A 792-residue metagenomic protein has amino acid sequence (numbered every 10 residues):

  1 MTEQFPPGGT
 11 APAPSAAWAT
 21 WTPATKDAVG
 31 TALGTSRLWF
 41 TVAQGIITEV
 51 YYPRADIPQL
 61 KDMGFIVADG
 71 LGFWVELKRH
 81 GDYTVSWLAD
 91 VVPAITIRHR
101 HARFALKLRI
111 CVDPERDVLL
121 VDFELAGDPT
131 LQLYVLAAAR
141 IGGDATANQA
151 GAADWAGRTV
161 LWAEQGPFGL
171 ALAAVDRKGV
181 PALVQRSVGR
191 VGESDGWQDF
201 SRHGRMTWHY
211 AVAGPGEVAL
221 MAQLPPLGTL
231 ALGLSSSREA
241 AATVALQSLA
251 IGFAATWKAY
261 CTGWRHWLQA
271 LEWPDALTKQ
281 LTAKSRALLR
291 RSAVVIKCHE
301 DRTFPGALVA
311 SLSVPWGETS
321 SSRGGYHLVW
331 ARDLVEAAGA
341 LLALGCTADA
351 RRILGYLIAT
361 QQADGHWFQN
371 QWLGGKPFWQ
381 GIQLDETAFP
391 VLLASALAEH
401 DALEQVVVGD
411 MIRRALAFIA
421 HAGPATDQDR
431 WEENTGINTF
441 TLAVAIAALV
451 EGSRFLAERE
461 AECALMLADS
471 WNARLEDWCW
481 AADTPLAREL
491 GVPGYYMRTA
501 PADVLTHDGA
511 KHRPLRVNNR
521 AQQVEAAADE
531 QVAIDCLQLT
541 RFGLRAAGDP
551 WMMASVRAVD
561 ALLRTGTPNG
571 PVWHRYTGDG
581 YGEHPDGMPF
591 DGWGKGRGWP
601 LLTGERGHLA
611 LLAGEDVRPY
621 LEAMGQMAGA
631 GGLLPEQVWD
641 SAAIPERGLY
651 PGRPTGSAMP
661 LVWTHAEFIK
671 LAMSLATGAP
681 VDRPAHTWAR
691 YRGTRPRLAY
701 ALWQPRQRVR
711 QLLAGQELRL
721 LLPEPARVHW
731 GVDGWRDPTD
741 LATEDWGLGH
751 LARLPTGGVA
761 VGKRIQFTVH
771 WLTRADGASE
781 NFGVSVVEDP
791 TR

Functional and structural regions predicted by a protein language model:
M1-L288, G325-Y326, A343-L344, R683-A685 (+1 more regions): Terminal accessory carbohydrate-recognition/targeting modules of carbohydrate-active enzymes
T2-T10, S15-P23, S470-L486, G491-A502 (+2 more regions): Non-catalytic carbohydrate-binding regions of carbohydrate-active enzymes
A28-V29, L33, A270, L277-L281 (+9 more regions): Solvent-exposed loop and edge beta-strand segments that line ligand/cofactor-binding and catalytic clefts
L125-A126, E272-L281, V294-C298, L334-T347 (+6 more regions): Well-ordered alpha-helical scaffold segments within catalytic/enzyme domains
A126-G127, Q149-G151, A163-G166, F253 (+5 more regions): Aromatic-rich carbohydrate-recognition surfaces in CAZymes
A145, A163-G166, L170-W197, K279-Q280 (+5 more regions): Extended ligand-binding clefts on enzyme/binding-domain cores
V295-F304, G345-F368, V407-Q428, M466-R488 (+4 more regions): Long, well-ordered core segments of solenoidal/helical folds
R683-R792: Glycan-association/targeting regions that enable binding to alpha-glucans and other polysaccharides
